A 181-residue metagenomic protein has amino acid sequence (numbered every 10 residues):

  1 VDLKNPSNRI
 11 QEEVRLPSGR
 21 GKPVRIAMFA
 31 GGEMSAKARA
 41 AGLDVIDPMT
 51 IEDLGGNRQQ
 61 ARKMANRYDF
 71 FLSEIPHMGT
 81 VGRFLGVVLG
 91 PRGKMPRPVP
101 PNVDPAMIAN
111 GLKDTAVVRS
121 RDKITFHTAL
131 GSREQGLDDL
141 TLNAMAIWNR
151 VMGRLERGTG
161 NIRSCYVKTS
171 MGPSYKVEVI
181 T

Functional and structural regions predicted by a protein language model:
V1-M34, N57-R58: Translation machinery proteins
L3-N5, G31-L43, D47-T50: Ribosome large-subunit tunnel/peptidyl-transferase-proximal elements
R20-K22, G32, R121-D122, T159-N161 (+1 more regions): Short flexible coil/turn linkers enriched for glycine and charged/polar residues that connect secondary-structure
A30, L130-S132, T169-M171, V179: Flexible glycine-/small-residue-rich
A38, G90, V167: Residue-level signature of catalytic and energy-coupling elements of molecular machines, predominantly ATP/GTP-dependent
R39-A41, R83-L85, L140, K176-I180: Short acidic, glycine/serine/threonine-rich loops at helix termini
P48-R154: Long, charge-patterned amphipathic alpha-helical coiled-coil/hairpin "stalk" segments used as oligomerization
R154-Y166: Flexible, glycine/charged-enriched surface loops at secondary-structure junctions
